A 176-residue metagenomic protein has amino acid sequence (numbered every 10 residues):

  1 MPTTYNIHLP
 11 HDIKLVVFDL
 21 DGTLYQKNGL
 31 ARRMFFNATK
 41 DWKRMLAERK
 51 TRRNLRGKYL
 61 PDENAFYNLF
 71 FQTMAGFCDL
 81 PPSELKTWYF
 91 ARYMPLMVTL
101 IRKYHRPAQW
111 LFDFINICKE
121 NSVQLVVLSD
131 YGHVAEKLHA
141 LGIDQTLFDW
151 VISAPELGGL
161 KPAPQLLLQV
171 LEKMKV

Functional and structural regions predicted by a protein language model:
P2-L55: Active-site neighborhood of HAD-like aspartate-dependent phosphohydrolases
H8, V17, Y25, G29 (+4 more regions): A generic "structured core" feature
L9-H11, N121-V123, M174-V176: Glycine-rich phosphate-binding loop signature in dinucleotide/nucleotide-binding domains
R33-N37, L69, T73, D113 (+1 more regions): Alpha-helical elements of Rossmann-like donor-binding domains used by nucleotide-donor carbohydrate transfer enzymes
K40-R44, C78-P81, I143-L147: Short helix-capping segments at alpha-helix termini
N54-L96: A metal-dependent, Asp-based hydrolase signature
S83, T87, P95-V126, P164: Short, acidic loop-to-helix structural element flanking the phosphoryl-transfer center in phosphate-processing enzymes
L128-V176: Substrate-recognition "cap/lid" segment bordering the active-site pocket of phosphatases
